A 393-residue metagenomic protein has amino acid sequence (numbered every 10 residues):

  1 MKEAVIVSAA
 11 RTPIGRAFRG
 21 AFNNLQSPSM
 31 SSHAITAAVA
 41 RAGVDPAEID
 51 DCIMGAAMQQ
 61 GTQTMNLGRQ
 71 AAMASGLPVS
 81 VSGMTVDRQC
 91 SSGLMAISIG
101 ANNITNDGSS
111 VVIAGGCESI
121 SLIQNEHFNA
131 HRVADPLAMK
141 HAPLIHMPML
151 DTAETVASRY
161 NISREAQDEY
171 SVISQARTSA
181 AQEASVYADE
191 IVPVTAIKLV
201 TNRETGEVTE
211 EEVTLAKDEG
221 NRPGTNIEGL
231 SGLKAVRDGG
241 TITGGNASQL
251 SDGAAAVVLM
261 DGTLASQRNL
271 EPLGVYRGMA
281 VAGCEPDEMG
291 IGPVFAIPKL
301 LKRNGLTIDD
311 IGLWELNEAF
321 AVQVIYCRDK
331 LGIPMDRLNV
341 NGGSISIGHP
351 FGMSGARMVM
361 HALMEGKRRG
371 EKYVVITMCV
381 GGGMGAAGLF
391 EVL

Functional and structural regions predicted by a protein language model:
M1-S27, T225-I291, F295, K302 (+3 more regions): Condensing-enzyme catalytic core mediating Claisen C-C bond formation in acyl metabolism
R11, N24-L25, H33, E169-Q267 (+2 more regions): N-terminal extracellular/periplasmic Venus flytrap/periplasmic-binding protein-like
F22-V112, C117-A134, I191-L215, E288 (+1 more regions): Conserved beta-ketoacyl condensing-enzyme motif
S27-G43, L67-A71, A96, M149-V156 (+5 more regions): Short, well-ordered amphipathic alpha-helical segments that serve as non-catalytic structural scaffolds within diverse
A37-D50, V156, Y160-N161, A265-N269 (+2 more regions): Phosphate/pyrophosphate-binding loops at sites that engage ATP/ADP/AMP, CoA/4′-phosphopantetheine, polyphosphate
M54, D151-E154, E190, I197-V200 (+1 more regions): Active-site pocket-lining segment
A56-S110, H131, P143-D151, G224-Q249 (+3 more regions): Conserved catalytic cysteine-centered active-site region of acyl-thioester-dependent Claisen-condensing enzymes
D87-E118, A157-V186, A256-T263, R328 (+2 more regions): Active-site-proximal alpha-helical scaffold in enzymes
